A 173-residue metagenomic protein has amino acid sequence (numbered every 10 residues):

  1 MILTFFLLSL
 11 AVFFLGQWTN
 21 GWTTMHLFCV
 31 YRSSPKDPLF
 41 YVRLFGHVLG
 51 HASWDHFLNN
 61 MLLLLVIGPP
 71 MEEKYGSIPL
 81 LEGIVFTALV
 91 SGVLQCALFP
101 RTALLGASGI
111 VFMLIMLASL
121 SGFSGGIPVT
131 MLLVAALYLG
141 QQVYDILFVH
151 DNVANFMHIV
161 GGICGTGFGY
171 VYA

Functional and structural regions predicted by a protein language model:
M1-A173: A detector for small-residue-rich transmembrane helices and their helix-helix packing motifs
